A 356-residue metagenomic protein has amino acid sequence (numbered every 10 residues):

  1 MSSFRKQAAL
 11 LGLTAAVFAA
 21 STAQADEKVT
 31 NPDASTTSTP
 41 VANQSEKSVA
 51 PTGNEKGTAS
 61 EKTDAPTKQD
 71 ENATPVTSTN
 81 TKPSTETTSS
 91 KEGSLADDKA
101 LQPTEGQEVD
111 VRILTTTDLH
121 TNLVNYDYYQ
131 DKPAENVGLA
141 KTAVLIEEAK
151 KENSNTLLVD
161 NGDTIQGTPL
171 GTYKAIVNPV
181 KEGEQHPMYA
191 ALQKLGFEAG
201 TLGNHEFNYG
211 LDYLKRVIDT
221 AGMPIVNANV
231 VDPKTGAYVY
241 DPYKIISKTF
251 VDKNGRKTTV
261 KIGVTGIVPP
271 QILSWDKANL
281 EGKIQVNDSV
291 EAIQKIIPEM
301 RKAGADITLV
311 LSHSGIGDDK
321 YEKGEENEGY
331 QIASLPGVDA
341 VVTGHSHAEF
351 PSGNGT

Functional and structural regions predicted by a protein language model:
M1-G12, T22, D26: Bacterial Sec-dependent N-terminal signal peptides
A20-D33, T37: Sec-dependent signal peptide cleavage junction
E27, N43-E86: Long, intrinsically disordered, low-complexity tracts enriched in Ser/Thr with interspersed Pro and often acidic
G93-T356: Acidic, metal/ion-coordinating pockets
